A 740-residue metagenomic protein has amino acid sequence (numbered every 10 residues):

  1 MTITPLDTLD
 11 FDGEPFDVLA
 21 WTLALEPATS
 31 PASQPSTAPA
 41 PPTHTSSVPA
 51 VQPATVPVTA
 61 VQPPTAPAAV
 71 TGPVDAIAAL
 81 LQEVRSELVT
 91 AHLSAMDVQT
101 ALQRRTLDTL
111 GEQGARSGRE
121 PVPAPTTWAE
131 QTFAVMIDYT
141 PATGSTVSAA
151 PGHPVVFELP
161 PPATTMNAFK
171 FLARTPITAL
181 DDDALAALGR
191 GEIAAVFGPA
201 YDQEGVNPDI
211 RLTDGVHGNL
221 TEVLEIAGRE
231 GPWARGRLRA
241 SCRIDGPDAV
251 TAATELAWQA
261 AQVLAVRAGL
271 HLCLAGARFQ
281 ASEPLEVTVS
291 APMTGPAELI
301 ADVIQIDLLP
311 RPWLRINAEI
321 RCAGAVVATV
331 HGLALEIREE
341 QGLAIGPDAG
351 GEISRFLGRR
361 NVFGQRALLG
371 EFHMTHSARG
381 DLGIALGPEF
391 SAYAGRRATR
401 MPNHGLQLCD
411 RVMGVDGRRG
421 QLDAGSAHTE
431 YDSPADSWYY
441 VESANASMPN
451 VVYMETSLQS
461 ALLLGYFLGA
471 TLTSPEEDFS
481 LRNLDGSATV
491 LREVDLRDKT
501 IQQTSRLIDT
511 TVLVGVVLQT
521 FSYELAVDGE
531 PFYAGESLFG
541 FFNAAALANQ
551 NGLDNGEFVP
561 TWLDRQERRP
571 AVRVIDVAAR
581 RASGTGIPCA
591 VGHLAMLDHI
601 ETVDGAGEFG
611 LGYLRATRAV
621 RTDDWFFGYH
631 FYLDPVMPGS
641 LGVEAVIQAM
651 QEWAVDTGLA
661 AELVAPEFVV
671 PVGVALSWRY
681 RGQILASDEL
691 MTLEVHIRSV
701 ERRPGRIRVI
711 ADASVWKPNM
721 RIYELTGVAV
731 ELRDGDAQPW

Functional and structural regions predicted by a protein language model:
T2-P31, I77-A79, E83-S86, T90-D97 (+17 more regions): Non-catalytic linker/capping segments at the edges of enzyme domains
T4-A60, P67-A69: N-terminal intrinsically disordered, low-complexity tails
P53-L93: Acidic, low-complexity intrinsically disordered segments
A66-V70, A115-T127: Long, low-complexity or tandemly repetitive, helically biased scaffold regions used for multimeric assembly/adhesion
V223, D245-A277, V412, P434-D436 (+2 more regions): Active-site helix/loop of acyl-thioester processing domains in fatty-acid/polyketide metabolism, spanning hotdog-fold
Q280-L285, R482-A488, G515, V672-S677: Short, structured beta-strand/loop micro-motifs enriched in basic residues and often containing a Trp
P292-E298, V494-Q502, I684-T692: Short nucleic-acid-contacting surface segments enriched for D/E, G, S/T with interspersed K/R
